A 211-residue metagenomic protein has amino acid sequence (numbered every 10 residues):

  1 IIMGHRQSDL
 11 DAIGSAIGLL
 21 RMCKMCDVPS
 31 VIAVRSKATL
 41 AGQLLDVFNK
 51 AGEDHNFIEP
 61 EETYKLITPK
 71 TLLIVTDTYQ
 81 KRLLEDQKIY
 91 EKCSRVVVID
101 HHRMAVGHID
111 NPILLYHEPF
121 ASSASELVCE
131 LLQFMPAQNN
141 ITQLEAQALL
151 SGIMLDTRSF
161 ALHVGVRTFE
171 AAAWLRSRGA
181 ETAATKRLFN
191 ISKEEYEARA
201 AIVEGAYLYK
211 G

Functional and structural regions predicted by a protein language model:
I1-P69: Anionic-ligand anchoring segments at beta-strand to alpha-helix junctions in alpha/beta enzyme folds, i.e., glycine
I1-S8, S15-V28, V106-G211: A structured phosphate/pyrophosphate-recognition subdomain
D9, D46-G52, K70-V75, I89-K92 (+2 more regions): Short linear motifs at secondary-structure transitions and domain/linker junctions
L10-A12, T78, H101, T157: Generic detector of well-ordered alpha-helical packing
L20, L45, D86-K88, A172-A173: Short amphipathic alpha-helical segments and helix-helix/interface helices
S36, D77, D100, P119-F120: Residues at the C-termini of beta-strands that transition into short coil/loop
G52-L114: Active-site cofactor/cluster-binding pocket
